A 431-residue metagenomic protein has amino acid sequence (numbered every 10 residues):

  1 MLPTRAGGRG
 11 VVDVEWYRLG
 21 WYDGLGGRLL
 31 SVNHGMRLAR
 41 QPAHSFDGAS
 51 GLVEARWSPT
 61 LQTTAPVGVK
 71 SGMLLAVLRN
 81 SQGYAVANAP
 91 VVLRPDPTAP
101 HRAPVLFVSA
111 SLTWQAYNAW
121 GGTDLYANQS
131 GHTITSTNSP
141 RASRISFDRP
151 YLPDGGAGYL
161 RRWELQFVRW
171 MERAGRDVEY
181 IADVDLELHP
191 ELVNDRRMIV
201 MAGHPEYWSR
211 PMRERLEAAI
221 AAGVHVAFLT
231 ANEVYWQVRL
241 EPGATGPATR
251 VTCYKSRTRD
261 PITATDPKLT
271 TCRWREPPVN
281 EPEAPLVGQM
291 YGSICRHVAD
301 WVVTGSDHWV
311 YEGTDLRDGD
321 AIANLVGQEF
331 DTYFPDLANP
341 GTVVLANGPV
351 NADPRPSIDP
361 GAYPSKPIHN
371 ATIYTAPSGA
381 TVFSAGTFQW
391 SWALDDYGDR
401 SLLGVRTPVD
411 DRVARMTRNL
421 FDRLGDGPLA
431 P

Functional and structural regions predicted by a protein language model:
M1-V11: Contiguous beta-strand segments within globular domains
R9-R40, H44, A49, G83-L192: Aromatic-Pro/Gly-enriched surface loop or interdomain linker that acts as a lid/target-recognition segment
A39-A55, L61-T64, G68-K70, G156-P242 (+2 more regions): Helical hinge/lid and interdomain linker segments adjacent to catalytic or ligand-binding clefts that mediate domain
S71-R79: Short, aromatic- and glycine-rich surface loops/edge beta-strands on solvent-exposed regions
L75, L106, R197-A202, V382-S384: Structural motif
T98, S111-Q115, D185-L188, H204-W208 (+5 more regions): Solvent-exposed loop/turn segments at secondary-structure junctions within structured extracellular/periplasmic domains
G121-D124, R215-E217, V234-W236, L240-Y254 (+1 more regions): Short secondary-structure boundary/capping segments
A244-S401, P408, V413, R423 (+1 more regions): Glycine-rich, aromatic-lined ligand/substrate-binding cores of catalytic and carbohydrate-binding domains
